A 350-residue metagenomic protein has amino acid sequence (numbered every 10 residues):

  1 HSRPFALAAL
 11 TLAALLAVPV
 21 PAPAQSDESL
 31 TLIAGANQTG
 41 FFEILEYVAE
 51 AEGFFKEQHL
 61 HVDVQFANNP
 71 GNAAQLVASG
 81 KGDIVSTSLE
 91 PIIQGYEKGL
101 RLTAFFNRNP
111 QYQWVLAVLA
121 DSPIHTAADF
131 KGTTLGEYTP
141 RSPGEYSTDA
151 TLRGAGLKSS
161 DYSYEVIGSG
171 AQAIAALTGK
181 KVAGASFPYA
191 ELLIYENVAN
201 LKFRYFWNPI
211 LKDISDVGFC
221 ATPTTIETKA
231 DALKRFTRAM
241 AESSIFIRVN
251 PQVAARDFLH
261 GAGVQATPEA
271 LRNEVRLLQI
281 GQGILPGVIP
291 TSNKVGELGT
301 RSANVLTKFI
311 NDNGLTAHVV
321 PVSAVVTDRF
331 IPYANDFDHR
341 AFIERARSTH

Functional and structural regions predicted by a protein language model:
H1-S2: N-terminal secretory signal peptides that target proteins for export/translocation
L7-V18: Bacterial N-terminal signal peptides
V18-A24: Sec/Tat signal peptide C-region and signal peptidase I cleavage site
Q25-G179, A183-Y189, Y205-D213: Short, glycine-/small- and polar/acidic-enriched structural segments that line small-molecule recognition paths
V64-Q65, A104, Y164, I247 (+2 more regions): Surface-exposed patches in mature extracellular/periplasmic domains of secreted proteins
A171-E269: Pocket-lining segment of extracytoplasmic ligand-binding domains
K229-T316: Secondary-structure end/capping motifs
N304-H350: Conserved C-terminal helix/tail region of periplasmic/extracytoplasmic solute-binding proteins
